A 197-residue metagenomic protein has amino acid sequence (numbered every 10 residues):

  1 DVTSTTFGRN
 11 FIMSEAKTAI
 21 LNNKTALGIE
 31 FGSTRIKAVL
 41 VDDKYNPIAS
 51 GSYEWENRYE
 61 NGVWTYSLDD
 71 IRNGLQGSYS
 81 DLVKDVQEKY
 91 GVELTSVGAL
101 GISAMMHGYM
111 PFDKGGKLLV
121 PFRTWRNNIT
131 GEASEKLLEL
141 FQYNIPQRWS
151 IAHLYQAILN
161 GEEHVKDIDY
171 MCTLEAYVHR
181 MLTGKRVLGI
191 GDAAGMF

Functional and structural regions predicted by a protein language model:
V2-V120, E135-K136, V165-D167: N-terminal glycine/serine-rich phosphate-binding loop of ATP-dependent small-molecule kinases, especially carbohydrate
F31-S33, I102, F112, F141-F197: Gly/Ser/Thr-rich active-site cleft segment
Y53, R123-T124, D192: Residue-level structural signal for beta-strand termini and adjacent loop
L68-I71, L75, T130, S150-H153: Conserved donor sugar-nucleotide recognition element shared by glycan-biosynthetic enzymes
P121, A133, M181: Residues that scaffold the ATP/ADP-binding catalytic core of kinase and kinase-like folds
N127: Carbohydrate-associated surface elements
S134-L137, A157: Hydrophobic packing residues within well-ordered alpha-helices of enzyme cores
